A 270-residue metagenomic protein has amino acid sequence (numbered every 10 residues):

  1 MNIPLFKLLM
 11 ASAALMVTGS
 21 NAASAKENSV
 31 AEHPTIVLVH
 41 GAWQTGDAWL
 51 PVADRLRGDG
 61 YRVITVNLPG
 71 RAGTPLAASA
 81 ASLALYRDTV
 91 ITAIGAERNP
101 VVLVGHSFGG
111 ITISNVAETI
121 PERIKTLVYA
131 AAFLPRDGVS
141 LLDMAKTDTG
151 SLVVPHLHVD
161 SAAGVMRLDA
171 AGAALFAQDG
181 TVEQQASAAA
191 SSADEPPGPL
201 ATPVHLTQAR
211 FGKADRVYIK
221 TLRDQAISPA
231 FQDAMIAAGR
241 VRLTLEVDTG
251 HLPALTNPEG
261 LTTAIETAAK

Functional and structural regions predicted by a protein language model:
E32-G73: Conserved HGGG/HGGXW glycine-rich cap/lid loop of the alpha/beta-hydrolase fold
R62, L68-V102, E118-T119, A145-K146: Active-site loop/oxyanion-hole signature of alpha/beta-hydrolase fold enzymes
G105, G109, I113: Gly/Ala-rich beta-loop-alpha elbow adjacent to hydrolase catalytic centers
R123-I124, V128-A162, M166-A170, G198-L200 (+2 more regions): Flexible "cap/lid" loop of the alpha/beta hydrolase fold
G164-R210: Conserved alpha/beta-hydrolase catalytic His-Asp/Glu region
D194-G239, L243-T249, P253-L255, E259: Conserved serine/cysteine hydrolase catalytic core
L255-A269: Post-His helix in hydrolase/transferase enzymes
